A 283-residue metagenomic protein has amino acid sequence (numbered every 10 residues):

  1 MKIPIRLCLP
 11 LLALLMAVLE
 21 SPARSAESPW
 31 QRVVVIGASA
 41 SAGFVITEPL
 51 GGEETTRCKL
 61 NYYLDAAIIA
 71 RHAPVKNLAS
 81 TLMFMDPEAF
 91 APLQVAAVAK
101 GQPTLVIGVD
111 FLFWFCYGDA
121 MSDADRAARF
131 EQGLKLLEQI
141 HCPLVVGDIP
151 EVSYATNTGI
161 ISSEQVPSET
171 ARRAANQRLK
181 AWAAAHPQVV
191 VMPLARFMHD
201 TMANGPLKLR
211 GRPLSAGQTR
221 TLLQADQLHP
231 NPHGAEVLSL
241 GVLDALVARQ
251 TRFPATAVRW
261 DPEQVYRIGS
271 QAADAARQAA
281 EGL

Functional and structural regions predicted by a protein language model:
M1-L9: Bacterial N-terminal signal peptides that target proteins for export
C8-V18: Bacterial N-terminal signal peptides
S25-V35, A40-Q132, T256-L283: Conserved SGNH/GDSL esterase-like catalytic core that processes O-acyl groups on lipids and polysaccharides
E27-R32, A181, A185-M192, F197-L283: Conserved catalytic region of serine esterases and O-acyltransferases that act on ester linkages in lipids
C58, Y62, A66, A96 (+7 more regions): Solvent-exposed, polar/charged alpha-helical surfaces in well-ordered, non-transmembrane soluble domains, broadly
I69, K100-P103, F111, K135-C142 (+3 more regions): Sec-exported extracytoplasmic/periplasmic mature domains
P87-P103, N157-N176, A203-S215: Short, electropositive alpha-helical surface patch
V109-F115, L136-R173, H186, M192-M202: Active-site segments of SGNH/GDSL-like serine hydrolases that catalyze O-acetyl group transfer/hydrolysis on lipids
